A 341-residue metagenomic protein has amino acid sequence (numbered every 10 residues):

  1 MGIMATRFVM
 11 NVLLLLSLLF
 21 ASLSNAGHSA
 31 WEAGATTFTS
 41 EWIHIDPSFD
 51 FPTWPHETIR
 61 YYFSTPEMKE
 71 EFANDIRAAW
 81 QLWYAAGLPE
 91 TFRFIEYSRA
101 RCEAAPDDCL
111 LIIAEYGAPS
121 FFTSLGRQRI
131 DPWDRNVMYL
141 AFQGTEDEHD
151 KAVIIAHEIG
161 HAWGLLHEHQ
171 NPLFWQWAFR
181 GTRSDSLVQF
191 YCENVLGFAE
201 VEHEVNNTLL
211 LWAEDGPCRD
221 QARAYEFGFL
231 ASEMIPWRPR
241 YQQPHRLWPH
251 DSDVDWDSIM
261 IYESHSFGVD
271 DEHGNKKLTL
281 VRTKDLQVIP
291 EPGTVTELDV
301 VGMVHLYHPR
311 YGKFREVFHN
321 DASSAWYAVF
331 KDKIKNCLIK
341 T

Functional and structural regions predicted by a protein language model:
M1-A26: Fungal secretory targeting signals
L23-T341: Zinc-dependent metalloendopeptidases
